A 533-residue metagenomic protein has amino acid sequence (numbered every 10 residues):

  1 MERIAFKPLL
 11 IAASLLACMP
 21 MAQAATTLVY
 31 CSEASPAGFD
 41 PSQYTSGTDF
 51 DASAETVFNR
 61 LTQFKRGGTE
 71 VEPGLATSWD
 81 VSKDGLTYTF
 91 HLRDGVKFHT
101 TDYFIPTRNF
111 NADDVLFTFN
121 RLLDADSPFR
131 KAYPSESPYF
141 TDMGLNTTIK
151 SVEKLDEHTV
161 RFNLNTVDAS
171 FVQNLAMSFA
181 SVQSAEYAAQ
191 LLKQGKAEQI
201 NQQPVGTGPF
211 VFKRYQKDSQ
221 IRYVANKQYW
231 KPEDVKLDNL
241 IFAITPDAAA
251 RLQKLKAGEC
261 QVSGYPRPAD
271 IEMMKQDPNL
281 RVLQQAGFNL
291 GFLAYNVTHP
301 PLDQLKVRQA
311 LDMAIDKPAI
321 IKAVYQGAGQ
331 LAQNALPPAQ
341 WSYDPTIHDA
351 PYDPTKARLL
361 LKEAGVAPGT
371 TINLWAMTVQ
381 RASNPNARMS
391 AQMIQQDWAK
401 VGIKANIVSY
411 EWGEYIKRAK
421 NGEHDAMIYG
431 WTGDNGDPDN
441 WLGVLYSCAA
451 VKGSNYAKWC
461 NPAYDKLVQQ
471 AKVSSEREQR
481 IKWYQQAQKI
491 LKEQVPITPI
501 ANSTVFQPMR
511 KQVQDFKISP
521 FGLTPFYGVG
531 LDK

Functional and structural regions predicted by a protein language model:
T26-S32, A52, A169, Q216-Q220 (+5 more regions): Detector for C-terminal structural segments
C31-K83, N120, S127, V205-T207: N-terminal lobe/hinge region of extracytoplasmic solute-binding protein
S35-A52, L75-A76, D102-P106, A169-S181 (+3 more regions): A structural "hinge/loop" feature
K65, V224-Q228, G287-A310, A314: A bilobed periplasmic-binding-protein/Venus flytrap-type ligand-binding module shared by bacterial periplasmic
T77-P128, R161, P301: Aromatic- and charge-enriched surface segment that lines or borders ligand/interaction sites
H91, L123-D124, P128-A188: Surface-exposed binding/hinge segments that line and control ligand-binding clefts or catalytic entry sites
G195-N201, K227-M273, Q284, A391: Ligand-site clamp/hinge motif
F210, N296, L331-A364, R381-M389: Structural transition elements
